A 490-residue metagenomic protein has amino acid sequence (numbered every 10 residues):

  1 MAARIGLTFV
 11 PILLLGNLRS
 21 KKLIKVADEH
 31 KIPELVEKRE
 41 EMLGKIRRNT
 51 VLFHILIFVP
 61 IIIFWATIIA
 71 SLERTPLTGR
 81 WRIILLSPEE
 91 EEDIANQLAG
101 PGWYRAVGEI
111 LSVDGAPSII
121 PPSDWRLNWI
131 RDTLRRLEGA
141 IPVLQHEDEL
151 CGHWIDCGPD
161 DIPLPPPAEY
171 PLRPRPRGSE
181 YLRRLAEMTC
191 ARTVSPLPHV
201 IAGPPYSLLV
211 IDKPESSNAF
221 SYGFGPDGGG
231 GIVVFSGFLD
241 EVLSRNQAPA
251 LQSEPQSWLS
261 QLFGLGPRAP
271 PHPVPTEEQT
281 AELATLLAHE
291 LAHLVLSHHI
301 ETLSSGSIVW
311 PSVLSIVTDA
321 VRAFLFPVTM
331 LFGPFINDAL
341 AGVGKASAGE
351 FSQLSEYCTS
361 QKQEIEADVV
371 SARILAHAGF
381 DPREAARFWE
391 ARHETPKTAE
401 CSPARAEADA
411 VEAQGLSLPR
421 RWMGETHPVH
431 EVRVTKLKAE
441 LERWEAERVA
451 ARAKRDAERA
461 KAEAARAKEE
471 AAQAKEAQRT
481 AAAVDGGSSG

Functional and structural regions predicted by a protein language model:
M1-G490: A Zn2+-metalloprotease active-site environment signal
